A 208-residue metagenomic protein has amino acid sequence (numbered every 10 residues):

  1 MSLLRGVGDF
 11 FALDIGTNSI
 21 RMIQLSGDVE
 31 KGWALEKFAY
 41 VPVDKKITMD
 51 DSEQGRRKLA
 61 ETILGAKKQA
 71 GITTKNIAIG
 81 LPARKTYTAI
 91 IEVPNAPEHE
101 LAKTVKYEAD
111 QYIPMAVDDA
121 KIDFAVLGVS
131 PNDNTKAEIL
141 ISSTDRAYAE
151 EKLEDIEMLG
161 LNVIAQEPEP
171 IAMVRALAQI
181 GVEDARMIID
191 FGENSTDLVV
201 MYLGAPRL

Functional and structural regions predicted by a protein language model:
M1-E108, E150-K152, G160, D184: Non-catalytic, solvent-exposed interaction/assembly segments
L13-I20, P82-R84, I188-A205: A short acidic Gly-Thr/Ser loop motif
D28-K31, L203-R207: Short, surface-exposed beta-strand-loop junctions and turns on beta-sheet-rich folds
K37-A39, A165, L208: A structural microfeature
N76-Q179: Active-site neighborhood for divalent-cation/phosphate handling
A178-I188: Short, low-order "capping/linker" segments at domain edges
